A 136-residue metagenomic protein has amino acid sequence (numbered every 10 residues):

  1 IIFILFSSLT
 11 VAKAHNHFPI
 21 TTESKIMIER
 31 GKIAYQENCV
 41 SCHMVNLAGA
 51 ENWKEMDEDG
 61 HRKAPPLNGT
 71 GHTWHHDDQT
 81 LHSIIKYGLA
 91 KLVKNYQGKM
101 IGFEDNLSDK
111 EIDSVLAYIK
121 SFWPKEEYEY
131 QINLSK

Functional and structural regions predicted by a protein language model:
I1-S7: Bacterial N-terminal signal peptides
T10-A34, A50, E129-Q131: Electrostatic cytochrome c docking/interface patches
I26-I28, V40-H43, E55-D57, I84 (+1 more regions): A generic structured-segment signal
E29-V40, H76, S83, N106-D109 (+1 more regions): Sequence context surrounding c-type heme c attachment/ligation sites in exported
G31, Y35-V45, M100, V115-I119: The canonical Cys-X-X-Cys-His
K32, N46-H82, G102-N106: Gly/Gly-Pro-rich "capping" loops immediately C-terminal to redox-active cysteine motifs in periplasmic/lumenal
V45-A50, G88-L92: A short secondary-structure junction motif
D57, A64-T70, Y87-D113, I119-F122 (+1 more regions): Axial heme c-ligation environment in periplasmic c-type cytochrome domains
